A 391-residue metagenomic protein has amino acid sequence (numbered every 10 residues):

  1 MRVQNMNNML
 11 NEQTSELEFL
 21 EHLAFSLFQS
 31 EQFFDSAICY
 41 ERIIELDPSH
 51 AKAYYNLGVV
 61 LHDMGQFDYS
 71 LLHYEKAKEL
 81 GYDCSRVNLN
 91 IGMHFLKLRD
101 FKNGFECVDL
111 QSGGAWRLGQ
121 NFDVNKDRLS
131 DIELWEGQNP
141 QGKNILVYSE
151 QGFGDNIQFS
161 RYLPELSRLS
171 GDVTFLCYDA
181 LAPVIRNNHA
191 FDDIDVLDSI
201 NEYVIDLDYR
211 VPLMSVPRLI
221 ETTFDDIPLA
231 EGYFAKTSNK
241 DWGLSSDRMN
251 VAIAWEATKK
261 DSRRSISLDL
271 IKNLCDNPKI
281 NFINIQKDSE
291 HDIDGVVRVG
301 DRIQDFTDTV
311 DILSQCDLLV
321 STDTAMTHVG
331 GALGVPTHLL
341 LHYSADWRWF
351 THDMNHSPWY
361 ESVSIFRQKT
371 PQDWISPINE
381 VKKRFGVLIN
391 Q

Functional and structural regions predicted by a protein language model:
M1-L318, D323-Q391: Alpha-helical solenoid repeat scaffolds of the TPR/TPR-like class and their adjacent stem/linker regions that mediate
